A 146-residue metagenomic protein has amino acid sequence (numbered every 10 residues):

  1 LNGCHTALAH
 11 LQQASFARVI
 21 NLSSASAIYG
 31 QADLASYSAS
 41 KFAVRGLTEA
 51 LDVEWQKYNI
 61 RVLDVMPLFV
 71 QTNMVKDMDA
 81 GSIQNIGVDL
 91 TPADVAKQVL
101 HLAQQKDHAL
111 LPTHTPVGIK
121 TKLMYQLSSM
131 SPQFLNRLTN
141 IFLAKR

Functional and structural regions predicted by a protein language model:
C4, S40: Active-site helix of classical SDR
Q12-Q13, W55-K57, V70: A short hydrophobic alpha-helix cap/turn motif
I20, V62-V65, V75: Hydrophobic structural elements of the Rossmann-like NAD(P)H-binding subdomain that define the short-chain
S24: Residue(s) in the substrate-gating loop at a strand-loop-helix junction that position the organic substrate next
Y29, A50-R61: Active-site-adjacent segment of SDR/Rossmann-fold oxidoreductases
Q31-A35: Active-site loop immediately N-terminal to the catalytic Tyr-X3-Lys motif of short-chain dehydrogenase/reductase
D64, Q84-K122: C-terminal helical subdomain
P67-D77, G81-S82: Short, flexible catalytic-loop segment of classical short-chain dehydrogenase/reductase
